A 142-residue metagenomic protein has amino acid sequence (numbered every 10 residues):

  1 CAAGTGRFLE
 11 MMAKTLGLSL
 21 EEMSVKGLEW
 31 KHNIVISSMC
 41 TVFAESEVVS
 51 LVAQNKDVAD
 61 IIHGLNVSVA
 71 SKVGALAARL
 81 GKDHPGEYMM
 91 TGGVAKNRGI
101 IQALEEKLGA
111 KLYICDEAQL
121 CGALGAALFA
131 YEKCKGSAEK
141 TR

Functional and structural regions predicted by a protein language model:
C1-G4, G64-V67, M89-V94, Y113-A123: Active-site nucleophile and cofactor-binding loops and adjacent substrate-binding regions of central metabolic enzymes
C1-H32, L128, E132: Glycine-rich phosphate-binding loop plus the immediately following alpha-helix
G6-K14, C115-R142: Glycine-rich phosphate-binding/hydrolytic loop that grips phosphoryl groups
T15-E21, K56, A78-D83, Y131-K140: Short helix-capping/linker segments at secondary-structure and domain boundaries
L18-L51, E139-R142: Internal, active-site/partner-interface "lid" segment
A44-A77, Q119: Adenine-nucleotide phosphate-binding core of ATP-dependent small-molecule kinases
L80-K107, A118-G122: Glycine-rich phosphate-binding loops at beta-strand->alpha-helix junctions
